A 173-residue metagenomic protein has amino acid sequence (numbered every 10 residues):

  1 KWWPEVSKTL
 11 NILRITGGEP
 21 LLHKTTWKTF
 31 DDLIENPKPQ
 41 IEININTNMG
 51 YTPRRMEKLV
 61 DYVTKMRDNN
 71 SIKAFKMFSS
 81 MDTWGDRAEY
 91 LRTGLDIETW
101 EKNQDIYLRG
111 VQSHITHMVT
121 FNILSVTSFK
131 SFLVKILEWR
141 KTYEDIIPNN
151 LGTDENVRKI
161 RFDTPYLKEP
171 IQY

Functional and structural regions predicted by a protein language model:
K1, S7-K24, N36-E101, H114-L124 (+1 more regions): Core AdoMet radical
W2-W3, L108: An active-site-proximal structural segment forming one wall of the substrate-binding cleft that immediately precedes
T9, T29-F30: Catalytic cores of extracellular degradative/oxidative enzymes
D32-P37, G110: Short, acidic, metal-binding catalytic loop of nucleotide-sugar glycosyltransferases
E98, D105-I106, G110: Mature, function-bearing regions of proteins
I123-W139: Catalytic cores of alpha/beta
